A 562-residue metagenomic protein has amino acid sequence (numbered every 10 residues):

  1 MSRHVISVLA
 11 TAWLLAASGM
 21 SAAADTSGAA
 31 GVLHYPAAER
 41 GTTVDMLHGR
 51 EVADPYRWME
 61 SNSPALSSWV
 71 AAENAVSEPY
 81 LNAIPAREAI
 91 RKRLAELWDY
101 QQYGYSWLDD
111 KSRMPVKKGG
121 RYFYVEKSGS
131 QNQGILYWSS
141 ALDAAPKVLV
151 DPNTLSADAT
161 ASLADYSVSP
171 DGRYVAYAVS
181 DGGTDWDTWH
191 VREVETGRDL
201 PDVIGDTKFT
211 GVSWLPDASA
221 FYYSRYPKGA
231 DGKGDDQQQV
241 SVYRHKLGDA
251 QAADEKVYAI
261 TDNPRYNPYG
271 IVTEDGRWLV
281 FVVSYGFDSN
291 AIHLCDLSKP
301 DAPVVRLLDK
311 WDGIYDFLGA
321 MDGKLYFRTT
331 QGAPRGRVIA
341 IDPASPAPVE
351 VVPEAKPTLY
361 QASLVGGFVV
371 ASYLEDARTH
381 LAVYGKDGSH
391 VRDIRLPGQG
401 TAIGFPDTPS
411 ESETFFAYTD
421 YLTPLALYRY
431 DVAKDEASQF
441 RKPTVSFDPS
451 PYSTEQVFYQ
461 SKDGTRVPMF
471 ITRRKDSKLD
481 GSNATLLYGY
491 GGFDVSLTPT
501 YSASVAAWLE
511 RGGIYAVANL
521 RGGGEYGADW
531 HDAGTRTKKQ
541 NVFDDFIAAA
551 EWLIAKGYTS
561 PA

Functional and structural regions predicted by a protein language model:
M1-H4: Positively charged n-region of N-terminal signal peptides that target proteins for export
S7-A17, S21-K386, H390-E413, T419-L425 (+2 more regions): Beta-propeller folds
N153-S169, A178-T184, E195-P201, P397 (+4 more regions): Cap/lid segment of the alpha/beta-hydrolase catalytic domain
